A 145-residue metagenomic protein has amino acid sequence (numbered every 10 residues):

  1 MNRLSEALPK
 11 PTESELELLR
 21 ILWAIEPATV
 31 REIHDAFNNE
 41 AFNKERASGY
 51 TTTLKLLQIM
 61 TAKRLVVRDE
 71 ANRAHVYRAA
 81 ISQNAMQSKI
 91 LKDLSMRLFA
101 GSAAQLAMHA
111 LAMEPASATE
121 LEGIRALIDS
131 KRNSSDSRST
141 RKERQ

Functional and structural regions predicted by a protein language model:
M1, S88-K89, A112-Q145: C-terminal regulatory/oligomerization modules of transcriptional regulators
P11, I21-T29: Short capping segments at the starts of secondary-structure elements
T12, A71-I90: Short, cationic-aromatic polyanion-contact patches
L16-L22, A107: Hydrophobic residues on short alpha-helical segments
A28-F37: Short acidic, hydrophobic short linear motifs in intrinsically disordered regions
L54-Q58: Short, hydrophobic-biased segments on the C-terminal half of alpha helices that form "recognition helices"
R64: Glycine-centered, phosphate/nucleic-acid-interacting loop/turn motifs that mediate DNA/RNA or nucleotide
